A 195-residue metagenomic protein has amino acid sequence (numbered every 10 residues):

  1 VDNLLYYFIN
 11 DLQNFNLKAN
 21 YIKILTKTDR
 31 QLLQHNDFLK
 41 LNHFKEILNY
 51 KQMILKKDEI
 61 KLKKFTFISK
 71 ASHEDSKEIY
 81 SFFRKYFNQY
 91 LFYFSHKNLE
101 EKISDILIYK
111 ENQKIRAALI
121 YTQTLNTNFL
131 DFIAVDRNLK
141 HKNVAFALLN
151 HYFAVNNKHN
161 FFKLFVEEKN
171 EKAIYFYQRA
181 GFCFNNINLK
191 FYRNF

Functional and structural regions predicted by a protein language model:
V1-N14, V135, H141-A154, I174-R179: Conserved acetyl-CoA-binding loop-helix of GNAT-fold acetyltransferases
F8, Y21-Q34, K163-I174, K190-F195: Conserved beta-strand-loop-alpha-helix junction that forms the acyl-donor binding cleft
F8-L12, A19-K61: Hydrophobic alpha-helical segments and helix pairs
D29-I47, F146, E168-N186: Conserved active-site alpha-helix within GNAT-family acetyltransferase domains
K45-K57, F165, C183-F195: Conserved catalytic-core motifs of GNAT/GCN5-like acyltransferases
Y50, K61-Y90: Short amphipathic alpha-helix that is part of the acyltransferase structural core
A71, I133-V135, V166: Hydrophobic adenine-recognition pocket in adenosine-nucleotide-binding enzymes
L91-A134: A conserved beta-strand-loop-helix scaffold within acyl/acetyltransferase catalytic domains
